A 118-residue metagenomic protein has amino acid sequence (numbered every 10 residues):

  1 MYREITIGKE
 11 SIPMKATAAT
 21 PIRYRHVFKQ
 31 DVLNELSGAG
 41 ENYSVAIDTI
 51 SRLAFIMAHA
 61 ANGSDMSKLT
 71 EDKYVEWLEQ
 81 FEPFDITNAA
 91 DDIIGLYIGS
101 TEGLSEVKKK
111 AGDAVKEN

Functional and structural regions predicted by a protein language model:
M1-T6, S11, H26, Q30-S44 (+1 more regions): Charged interaction scaffolds used for protein-protein
A16-P21: A short, sequence-level motif marking secondary-structure junctions
